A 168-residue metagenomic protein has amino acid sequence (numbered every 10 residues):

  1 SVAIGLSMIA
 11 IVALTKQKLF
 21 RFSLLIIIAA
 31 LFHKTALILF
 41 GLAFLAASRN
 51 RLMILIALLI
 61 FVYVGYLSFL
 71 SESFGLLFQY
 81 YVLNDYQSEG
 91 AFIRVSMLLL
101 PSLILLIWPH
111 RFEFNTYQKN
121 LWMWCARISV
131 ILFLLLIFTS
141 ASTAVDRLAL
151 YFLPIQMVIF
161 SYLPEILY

Functional and structural regions predicted by a protein language model:
S1-L6: Multi-pass, polyprenyl lipid-linked donor-dependent membrane glycosyltransferases
S7-F20: Membrane-interface transmembrane helices that cradle and orient dolichyl/undecaprenyl
L14, A30-H33, F138: Transmembrane helix irregularities
K18-F22, W124-C125: Residue-level signature of transmembrane alpha-helical entry/exit and packing/kink sites in multi-pass membrane
F22-I26, T35-L45, A57: Transmembrane-embedded, aromatic-rich helix segments that form part of the hydrophobic channel/pocket engaging
S23-L31, T116-L121: Short, amphipathic, aromatic/basic-enriched membrane-interface segments that mark the entry/exit of transmembrane
A46-I155: Alpha-helical transmembrane segments and terminal signal-anchor/GPI-anchor hydrophobic tails, characterized by long
L150-L167: Hydrophobic transmembrane alpha-helices and their immediate junctions
